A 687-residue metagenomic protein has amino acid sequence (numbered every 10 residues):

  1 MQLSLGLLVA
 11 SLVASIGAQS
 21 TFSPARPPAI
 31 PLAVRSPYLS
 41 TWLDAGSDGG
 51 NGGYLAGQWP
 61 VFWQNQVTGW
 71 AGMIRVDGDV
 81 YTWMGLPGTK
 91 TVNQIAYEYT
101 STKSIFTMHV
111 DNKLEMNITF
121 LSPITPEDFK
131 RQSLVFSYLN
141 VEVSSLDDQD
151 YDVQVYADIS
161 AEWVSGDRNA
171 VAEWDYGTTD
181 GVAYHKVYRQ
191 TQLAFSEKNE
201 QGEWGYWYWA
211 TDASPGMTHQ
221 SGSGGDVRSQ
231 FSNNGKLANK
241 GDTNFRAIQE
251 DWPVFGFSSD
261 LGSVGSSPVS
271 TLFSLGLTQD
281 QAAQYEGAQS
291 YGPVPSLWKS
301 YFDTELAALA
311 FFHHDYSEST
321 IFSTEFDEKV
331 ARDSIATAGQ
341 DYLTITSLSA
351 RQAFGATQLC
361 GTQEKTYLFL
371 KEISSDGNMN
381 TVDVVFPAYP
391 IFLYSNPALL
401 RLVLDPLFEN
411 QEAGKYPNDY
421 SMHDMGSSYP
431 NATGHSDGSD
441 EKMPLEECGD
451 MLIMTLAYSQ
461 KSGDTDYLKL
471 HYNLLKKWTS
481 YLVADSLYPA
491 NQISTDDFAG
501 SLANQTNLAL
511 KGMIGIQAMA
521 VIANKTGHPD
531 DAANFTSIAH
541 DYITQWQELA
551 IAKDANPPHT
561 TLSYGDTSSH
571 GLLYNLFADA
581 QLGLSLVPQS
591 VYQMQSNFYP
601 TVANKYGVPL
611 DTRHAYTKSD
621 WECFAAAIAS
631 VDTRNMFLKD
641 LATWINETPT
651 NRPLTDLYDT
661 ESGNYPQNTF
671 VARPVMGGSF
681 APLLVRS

Functional and structural regions predicted by a protein language model:
M1-S20, S266: Fungal secretory targeting signals
Q19-P27, I124-P126, R131, E142 (+2 more regions): Acidic/polar, glycine-enriched structural segments that form the non-catalytic walls/loops of the carbohydrate-binding
I30, V34-D111, L134, N199-E200 (+1 more regions): An extended acidic
S40-A45, G72-I74, N140-S145, G276 (+8 more regions): Well-ordered alpha-helical scaffold segments within catalytic/enzyme domains
V182-A238, E372-V384, P390-P397, E409-Q411 (+7 more regions): Extended ligand-binding clefts on enzyme/binding-domain cores
G222-D226, E325-T357, D405-P430, L452-L508 (+2 more regions): Active-site acid/base region of carbohydrate-active enzymes
W298-S319, G377-P489, Q505-M519, A523: Aromatic-rich carbohydrate-recognition surfaces in CAZymes
D640, T655-S687: Terminal, non-catalytic domain-edge segments
